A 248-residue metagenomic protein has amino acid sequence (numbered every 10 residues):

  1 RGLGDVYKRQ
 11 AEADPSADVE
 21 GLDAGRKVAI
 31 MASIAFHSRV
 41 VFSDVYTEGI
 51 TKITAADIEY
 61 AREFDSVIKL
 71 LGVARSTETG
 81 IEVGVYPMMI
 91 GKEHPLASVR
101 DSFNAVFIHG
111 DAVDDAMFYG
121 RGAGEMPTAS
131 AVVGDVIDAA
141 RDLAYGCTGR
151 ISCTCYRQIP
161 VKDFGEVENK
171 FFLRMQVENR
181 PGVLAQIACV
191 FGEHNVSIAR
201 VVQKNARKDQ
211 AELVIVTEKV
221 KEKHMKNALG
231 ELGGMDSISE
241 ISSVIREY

Functional and structural regions predicted by a protein language model:
R1, V19-K27, E48, K52-A56 (+7 more regions): Conserved active-site and cofactor/substrate-binding residues in soluble primary-metabolism enzymes
G2-Y7: Short, small-residue-biased leader/transition segments that mark boundaries at the very start of proteins
K8-A24: Conserved Rossmann-fold dehydrogenase catalytic segment
K8-E12, G49-E59, R157-I159: Short, mixed-charge aromatic SLiMs
R9-D14, V73-R75, I81-E178, A185: Catalytic, metal-anchored helix/loop core of enzyme active sites in primary metabolism
Q10-A11, I30-H37, V41, E63-S66 (+4 more regions): Generic secondary-structure signature for well-ordered alpha-helical cores
L22-E93: Long, low-complexity segments enriched in small/aliphatic residues
A131, V136-Y248: A conserved regulatory-domain signal marking ACT and ACT-like small-molecule sensing domains and adjacent regulatory
